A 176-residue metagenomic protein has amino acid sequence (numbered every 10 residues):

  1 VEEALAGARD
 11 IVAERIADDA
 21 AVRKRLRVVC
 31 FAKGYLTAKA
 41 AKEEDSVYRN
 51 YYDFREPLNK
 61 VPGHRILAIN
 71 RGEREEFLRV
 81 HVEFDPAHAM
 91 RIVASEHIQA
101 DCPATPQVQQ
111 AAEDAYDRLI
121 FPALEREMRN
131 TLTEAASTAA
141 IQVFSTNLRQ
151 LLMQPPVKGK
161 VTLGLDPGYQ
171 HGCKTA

Functional and structural regions predicted by a protein language model:
V1-G164, Q170-A176: Duplex nucleic acid-engaging cores and interfaces of nucleic-acid transaction enzymes
